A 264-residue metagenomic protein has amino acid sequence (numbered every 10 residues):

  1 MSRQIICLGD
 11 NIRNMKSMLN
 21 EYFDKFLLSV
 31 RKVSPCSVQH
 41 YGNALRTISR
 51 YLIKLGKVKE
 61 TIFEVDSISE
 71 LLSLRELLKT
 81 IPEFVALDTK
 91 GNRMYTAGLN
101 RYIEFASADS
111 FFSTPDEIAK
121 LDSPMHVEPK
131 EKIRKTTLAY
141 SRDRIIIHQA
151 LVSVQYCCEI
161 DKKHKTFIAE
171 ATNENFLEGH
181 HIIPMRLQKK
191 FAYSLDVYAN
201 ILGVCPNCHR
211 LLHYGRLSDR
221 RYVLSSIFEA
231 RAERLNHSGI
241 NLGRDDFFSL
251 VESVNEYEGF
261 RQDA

Functional and structural regions predicted by a protein language model:
I5-S37: Short terminal alpha-helical segments
R13-S17, A171-G179: A glycine-rich, aromatic-flanked flexible loop/lid motif
R31-A106: Non-catalytic DNA-binding core/recognition domains of DNA-processing enzymes
P82-I147, D246-F247, V251-E252, G259 (+1 more regions): A boundary/linker detector
A119-E174, R186-D196, Y257-F260: Short, charged surface segments at domain edges that flank catalytic/cofactor-binding sites
E174-G179, I183-A264: A detector for short metal-coordination/catalytic motifs
